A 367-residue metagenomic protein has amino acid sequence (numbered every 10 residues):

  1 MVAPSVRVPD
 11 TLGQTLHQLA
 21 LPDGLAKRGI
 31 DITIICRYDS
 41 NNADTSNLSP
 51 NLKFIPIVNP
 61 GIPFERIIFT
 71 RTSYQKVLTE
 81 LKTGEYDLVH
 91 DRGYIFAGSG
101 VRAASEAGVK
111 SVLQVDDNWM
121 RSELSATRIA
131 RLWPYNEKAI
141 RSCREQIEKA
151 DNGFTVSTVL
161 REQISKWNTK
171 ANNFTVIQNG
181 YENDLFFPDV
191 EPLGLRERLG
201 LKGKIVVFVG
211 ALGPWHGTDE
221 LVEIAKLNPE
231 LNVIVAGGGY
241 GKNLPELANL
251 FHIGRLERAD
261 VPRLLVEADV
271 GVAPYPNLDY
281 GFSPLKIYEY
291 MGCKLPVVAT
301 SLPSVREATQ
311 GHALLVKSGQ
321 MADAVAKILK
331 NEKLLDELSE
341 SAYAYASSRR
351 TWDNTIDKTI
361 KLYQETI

Functional and structural regions predicted by a protein language model:
M1-S46, P50, E223-N228, L302: N-terminal subdomain of nucleotide-sugar transferases
D10, H216, E257-L264, D269-G292 (+2 more regions): Nucleotide-sugar-dependent
Q75-T79, G98, R102-E106, V115 (+2 more regions): Membrane-proximal helix-turn-helix segments that form the acceptor-binding/catalytic region of lipid-linked
V159, G180: Carbohydrate-associated surface elements
S165, Y181-E197, G217: Acidic anion/phosphate-binding donor-loop and adjacent secondary structure in glycosyltransferase catalytic cores
I234, K242-L265, V270: Nucleotide-activated donor-binding/catalytic signature segment of Leloir-type glycosyltransferases, i.e., the conserved
G311-Q320, K327-K333: Conserved acidic donor-binding segment of nucleotide-sugar-dependent glycosyltransferases
K333-Q364: A charged, aromatic-enriched C-terminal amphipathic alpha-helix characteristic of glycosyltransferases across folds
